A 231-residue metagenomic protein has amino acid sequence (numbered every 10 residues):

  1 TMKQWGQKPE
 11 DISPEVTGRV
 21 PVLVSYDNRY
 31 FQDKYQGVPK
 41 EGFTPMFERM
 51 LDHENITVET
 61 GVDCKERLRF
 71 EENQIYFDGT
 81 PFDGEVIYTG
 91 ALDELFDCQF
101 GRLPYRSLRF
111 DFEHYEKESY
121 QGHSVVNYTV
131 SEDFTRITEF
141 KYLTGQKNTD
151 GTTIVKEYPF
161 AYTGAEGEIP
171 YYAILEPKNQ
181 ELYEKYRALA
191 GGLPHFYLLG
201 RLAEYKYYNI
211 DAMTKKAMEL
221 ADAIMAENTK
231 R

Functional and structural regions predicted by a protein language model:
T1-E85: Active-site/ligand-binding neighborhood in enzyme catalytic cores
Q36-F43, V126-N127, K206-M213: Aromatic-acidic/polar surface patches that form glycan- and anion
H53, E94, A223, E227: Active-site catalytic microenvironments for nucleophilic, acid-base chemistry
V58, V86, T153-V155, H195-L198: Conserved beta-strand scaffold positions in the cores of enzyme catalytic domains, especially in NTP/NDP-utilizing
E59-D63, F140, L199: Conserved beta-strand termini and adjacent loop/short-helix elements that scaffold enzyme active sites in alpha/beta
E66-L189: Mid-domain catalytic core of redox enzymes that form a hydrophobic substrate pocket/lid adjacent to a catalytic redox
I169-R231: C-terminal catalytic lobe of FAD-dependent flavoproteins
